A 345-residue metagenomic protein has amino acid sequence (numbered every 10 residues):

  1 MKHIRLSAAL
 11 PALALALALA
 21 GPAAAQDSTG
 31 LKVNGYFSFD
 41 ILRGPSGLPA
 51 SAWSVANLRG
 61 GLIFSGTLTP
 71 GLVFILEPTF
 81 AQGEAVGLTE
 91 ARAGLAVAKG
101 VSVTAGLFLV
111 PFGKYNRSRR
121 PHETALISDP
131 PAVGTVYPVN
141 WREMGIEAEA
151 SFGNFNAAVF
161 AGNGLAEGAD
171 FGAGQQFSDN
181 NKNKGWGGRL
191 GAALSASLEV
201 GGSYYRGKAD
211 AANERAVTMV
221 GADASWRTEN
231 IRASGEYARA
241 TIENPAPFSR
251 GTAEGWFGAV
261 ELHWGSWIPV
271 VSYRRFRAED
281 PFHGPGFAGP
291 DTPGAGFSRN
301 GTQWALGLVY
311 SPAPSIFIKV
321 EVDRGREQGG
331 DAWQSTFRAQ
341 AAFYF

Functional and structural regions predicted by a protein language model:
M1-P11: Bacterial N-terminal signal peptides that target proteins for export
A9-A20: Bacterial N-terminal signal peptides
G21-A25: Sec/Tat signal peptide C-region and signal peptidase I cleavage site
D27-G44, L48-E167, K182-K184, G191-E199 (+1 more regions): Outer membrane beta-barrel
S46-P49, A91-A96, L107, N116 (+5 more regions): Outer-membrane beta-barrel pore domains
A132-T135, Q175-F177, G294: Short, P/G- and charge-enriched loop/turn segments at secondary-structure junctions
A158-F160, G168-A173, G201-S203, N213-E214: A short secondary-structure junction signal
G164-F177, K182, Y205-G207: Active-site-proximal beta-alpha loop/turn segments in soluble metabolic enzymes
